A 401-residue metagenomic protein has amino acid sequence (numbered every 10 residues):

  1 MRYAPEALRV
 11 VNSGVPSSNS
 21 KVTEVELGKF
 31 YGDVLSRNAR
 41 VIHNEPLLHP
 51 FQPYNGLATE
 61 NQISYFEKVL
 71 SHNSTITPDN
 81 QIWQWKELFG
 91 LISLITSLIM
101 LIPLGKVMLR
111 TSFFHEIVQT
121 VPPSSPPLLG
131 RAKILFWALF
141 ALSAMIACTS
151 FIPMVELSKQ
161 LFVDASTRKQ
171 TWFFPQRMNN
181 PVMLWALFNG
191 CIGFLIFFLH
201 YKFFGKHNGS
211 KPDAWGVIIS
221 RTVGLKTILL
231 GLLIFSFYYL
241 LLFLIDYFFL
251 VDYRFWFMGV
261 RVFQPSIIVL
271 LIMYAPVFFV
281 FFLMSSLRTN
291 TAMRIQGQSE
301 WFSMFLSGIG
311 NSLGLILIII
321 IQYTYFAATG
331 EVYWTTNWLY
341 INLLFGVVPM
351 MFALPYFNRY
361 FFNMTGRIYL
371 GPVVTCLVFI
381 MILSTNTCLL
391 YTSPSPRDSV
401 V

Functional and structural regions predicted by a protein language model:
M1-W83: Soluble extramembrane regions of membrane proteins in the secretory/endomembrane system
Q84-D213, R221-I245: Core alpha-helical transmembrane segments of integral membrane proteins
F89-I95, W172-I192, V260-F279, G308 (+1 more regions): Alpha-helical transmembrane segments of polytopic membrane proteins
P153-K159, L244-F255, I320-E331, T385-L390: Juxtamembrane "helix-exit" motif on the non-cytosolic side of transmembrane helices
L184, Y201, I218-V251, F257-S286: Membrane-embedded translocation segments of transport machinery
T222-L225, Q298-M304, F362-V374: Membrane-interfacial entry segments at the cytosolic side of transmembrane helices
L370-T387: Final/C-terminal transmembrane alpha-helix of multipass membrane proteins
Y391-D398: Conserved small/polar residues in nucleotide/adenosyl-binding loops
